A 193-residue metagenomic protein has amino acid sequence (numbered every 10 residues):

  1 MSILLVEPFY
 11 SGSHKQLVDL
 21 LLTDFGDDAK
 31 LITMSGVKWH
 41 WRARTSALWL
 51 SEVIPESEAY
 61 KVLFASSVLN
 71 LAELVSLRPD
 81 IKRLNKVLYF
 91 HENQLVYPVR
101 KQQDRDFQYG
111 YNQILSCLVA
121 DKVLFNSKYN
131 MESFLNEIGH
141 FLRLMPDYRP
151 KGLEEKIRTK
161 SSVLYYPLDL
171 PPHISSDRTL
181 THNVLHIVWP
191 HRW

Functional and structural regions predicted by a protein language model:
M1-K38, R42-Y60: N-terminal subdomain of nucleotide-sugar transferases
L4, E52-S76, K82, V87-Y89 (+1 more regions): Short N-terminal targeting/anchoring amphipathic segment
W39, F90-D104, V119-K122: A short, histidine- and acid-enriched strand-loop-helix "catalytic/donor-clamping" loop that lines the nucleotide-sugar
R78-R83, S116-L118, E154-K156: Short, conserved loop/helix-junction motifs that constitute active-site signature segments in enzyme catalytic cores
V96-L115, G139-P150: Nucleotide-sugar donor phosphate/pyrophosphate-binding loop at the beta->alpha transition of glycosyltransferases
A120-S176: A short, active-site helix/loop in glycosyltransferases that binds the activated sugar's phosphate group
Y165-P172, D177-W193: Conserved donor-binding/catalytic core segment of Leloir-type glycosyltransferases
